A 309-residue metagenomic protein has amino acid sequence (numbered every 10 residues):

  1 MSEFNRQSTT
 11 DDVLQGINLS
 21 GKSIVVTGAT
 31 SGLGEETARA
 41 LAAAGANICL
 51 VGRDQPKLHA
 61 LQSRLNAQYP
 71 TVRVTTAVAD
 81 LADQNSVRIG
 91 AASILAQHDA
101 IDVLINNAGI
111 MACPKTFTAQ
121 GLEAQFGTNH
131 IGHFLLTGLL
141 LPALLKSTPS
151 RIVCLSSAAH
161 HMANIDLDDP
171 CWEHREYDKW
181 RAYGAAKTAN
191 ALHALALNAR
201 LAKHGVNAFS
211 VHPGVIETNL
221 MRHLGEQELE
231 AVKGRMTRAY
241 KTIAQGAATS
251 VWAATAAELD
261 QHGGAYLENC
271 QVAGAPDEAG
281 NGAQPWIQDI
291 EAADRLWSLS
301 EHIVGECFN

Functional and structural regions predicted by a protein language model:
S2-E3, A186, G234-G280, I290-D294 (+1 more regions): C-terminal helical subdomain
S2-L224, H302-F308: Rossmann-fold NAD(P)H-dependent dehydrogenase/reductase core
A42, E230, P276-A283: A short small-residue
L50, A79, R238, P285-Q288: Pocket-edge positions in alpha/beta enzyme catalytic cores
Q120, Y177-R181, G234-T237, G280-I287: Short coil/turn segments at secondary-structure junctions
E173-H174, E226-M236: A short C-terminal helix-loop "cap" of Rossmann-like NAD(P)-dependent dehydrogenase/epimerase domains
P285-N309: C-terminal amphipathic/interface module of NAD(P)-dependent oxidoreductases and related NAD-binding regulators
